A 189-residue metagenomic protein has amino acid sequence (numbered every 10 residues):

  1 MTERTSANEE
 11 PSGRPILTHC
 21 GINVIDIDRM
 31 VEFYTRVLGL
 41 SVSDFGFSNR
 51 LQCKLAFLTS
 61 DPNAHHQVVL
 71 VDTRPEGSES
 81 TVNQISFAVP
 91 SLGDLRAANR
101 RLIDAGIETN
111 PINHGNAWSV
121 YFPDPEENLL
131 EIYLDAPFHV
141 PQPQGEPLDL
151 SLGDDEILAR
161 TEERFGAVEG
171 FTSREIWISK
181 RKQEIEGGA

Functional and structural regions predicted by a protein language model:
T2-E3, P15, I25-D28, S86-L129 (+2 more regions): Vicinal oxygen chelate
T2-E9, S43: Peripheral, non-catalytic segments flanking oxidoreductase cores
E10-R14, G77-S80: Short, flexible turn/loop "capping" segments at secondary-structure junctions
S12, N23-H65, H114, G188: Core segments of cupin and vicinal oxygen chelate
H19, F57, W118-S119: Conserved beta-strand and immediately adjacent loop positions that scaffold enzyme active sites
C20, I85: Hydrophobic adenine-recognition pocket in adenosine-nucleotide-binding enzymes
S41-S80, P123, L129-P137: Conserved short beta-strand elements that form part of the metal-binding/catalytic scaffold of enzyme active sites
P141-L148: Flexible, disordered linker segments and immediate boundary regions flanking tandem C2H2 zinc-finger modules
